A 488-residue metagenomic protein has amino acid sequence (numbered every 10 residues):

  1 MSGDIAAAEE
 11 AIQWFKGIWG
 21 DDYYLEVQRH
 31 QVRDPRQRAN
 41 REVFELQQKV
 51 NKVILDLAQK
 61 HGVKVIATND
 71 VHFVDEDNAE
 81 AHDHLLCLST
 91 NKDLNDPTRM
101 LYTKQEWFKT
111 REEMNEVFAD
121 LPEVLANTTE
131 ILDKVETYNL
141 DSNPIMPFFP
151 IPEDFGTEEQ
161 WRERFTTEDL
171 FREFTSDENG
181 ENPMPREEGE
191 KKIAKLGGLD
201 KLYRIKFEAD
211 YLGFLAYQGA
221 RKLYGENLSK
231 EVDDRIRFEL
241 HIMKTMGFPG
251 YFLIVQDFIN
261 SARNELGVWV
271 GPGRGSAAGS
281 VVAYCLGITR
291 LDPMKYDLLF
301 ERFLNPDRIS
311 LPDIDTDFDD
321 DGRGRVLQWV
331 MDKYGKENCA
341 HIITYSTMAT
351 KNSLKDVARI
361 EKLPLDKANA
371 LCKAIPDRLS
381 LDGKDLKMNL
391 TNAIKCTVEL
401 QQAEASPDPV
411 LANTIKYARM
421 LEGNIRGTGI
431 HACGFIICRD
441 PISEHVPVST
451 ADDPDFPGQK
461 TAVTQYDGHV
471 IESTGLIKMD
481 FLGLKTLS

Functional and structural regions predicted by a protein language model:
M1-S488: Alpha-helical scaffold/interaction cores of sigma-54-like transcription cofactors and many family A DNA polymerases
